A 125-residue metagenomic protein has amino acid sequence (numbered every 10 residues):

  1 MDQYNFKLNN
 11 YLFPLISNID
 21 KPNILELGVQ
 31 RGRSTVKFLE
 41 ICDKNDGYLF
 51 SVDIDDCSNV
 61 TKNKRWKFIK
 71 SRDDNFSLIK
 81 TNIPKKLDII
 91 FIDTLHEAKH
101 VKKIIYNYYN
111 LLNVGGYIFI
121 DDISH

Functional and structural regions predicted by a protein language model:
M1-F91, L95-H125: A short alpha-helical cap/connector motif
